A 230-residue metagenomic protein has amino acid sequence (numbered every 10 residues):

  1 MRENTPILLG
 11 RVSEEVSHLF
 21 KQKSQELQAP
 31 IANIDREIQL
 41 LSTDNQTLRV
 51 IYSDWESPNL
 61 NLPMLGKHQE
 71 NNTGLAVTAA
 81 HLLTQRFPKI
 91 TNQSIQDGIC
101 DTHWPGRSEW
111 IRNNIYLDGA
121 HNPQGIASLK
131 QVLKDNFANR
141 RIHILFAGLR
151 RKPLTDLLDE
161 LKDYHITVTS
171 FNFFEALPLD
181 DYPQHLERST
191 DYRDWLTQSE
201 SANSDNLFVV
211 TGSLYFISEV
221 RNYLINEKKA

Functional and structural regions predicted by a protein language model:
M1-N59, T73, V77-Q93: Acidic, Mg2+-coordinating active-site environments of NTP-dependent enzymes
M1-R2, F137-A138, K162, N203-S204: Short conserved AdoMet
P6, N114, R141-L145, D205-V209 (+1 more regions): Residue-level preference for the first positions of well-ordered beta-strands
G10, S24, N72, A76 (+3 more regions): Residue-level signal for inorganic ion chemistry
S13-A32, I115, K152-V209: C-terminal helical cap/extension that packs against the catalytic core of soluble nucleotide-cofactor enzymes
S17-F20, T73-A76, P105, I126 (+2 more regions): A general structural signal for well-ordered alpha-helical segments in protein cores
D54-H165: Nucleotide phosphate-binding/pyrophosphate-handling subdomain across enzymes that bind or process nucleotide phosphates
L214, E219-A230: Glycine/aspartate-rich loop-and-adjacent alpha/beta segment that forms the canonical ThDP
